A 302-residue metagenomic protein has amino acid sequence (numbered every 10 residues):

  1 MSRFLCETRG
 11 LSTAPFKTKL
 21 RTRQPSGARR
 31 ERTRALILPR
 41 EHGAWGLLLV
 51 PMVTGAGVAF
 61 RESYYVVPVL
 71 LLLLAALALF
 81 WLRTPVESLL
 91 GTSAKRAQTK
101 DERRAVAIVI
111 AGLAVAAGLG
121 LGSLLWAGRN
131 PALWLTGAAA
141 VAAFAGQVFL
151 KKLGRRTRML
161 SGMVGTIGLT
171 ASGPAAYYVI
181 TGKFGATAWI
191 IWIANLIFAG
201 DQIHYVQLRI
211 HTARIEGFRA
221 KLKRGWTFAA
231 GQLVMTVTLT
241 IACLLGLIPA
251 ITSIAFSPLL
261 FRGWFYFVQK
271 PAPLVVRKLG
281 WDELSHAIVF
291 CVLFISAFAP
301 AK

Functional and structural regions predicted by a protein language model:
S2-C6, G10-I37: Short, Lys/Arg-rich, polar N-terminal cytosolic tail immediately upstream of the first transmembrane signal-anchor
A35-A59, T166-S172: The first (N-terminal) embedded transmembrane alpha-helix
P51, K100-L113, M163-Y177, L222-T236 (+1 more regions): Small-residue-rich segments of transmembrane alpha-helices in multi-pass membrane proteins, especially helix faces
T54-L71, L121-L135, A171-I191, L239-I251 (+1 more regions): Helix-coil boundary and interhelical linker segments in multi-pass alpha-helical membrane proteins
V67-L71, A107-A145, Q232-K270: Transmembrane helix-loop-helix
R83-A97, A143-R158, Q202-R219, G263-V275: C-terminal ends of transmembrane helices
G162-A213: Hydrophobic, aromatic-enriched interface-forming segments
D201-L244: A mid-sequence, solvent-exposed acidic-amphipathic segment
